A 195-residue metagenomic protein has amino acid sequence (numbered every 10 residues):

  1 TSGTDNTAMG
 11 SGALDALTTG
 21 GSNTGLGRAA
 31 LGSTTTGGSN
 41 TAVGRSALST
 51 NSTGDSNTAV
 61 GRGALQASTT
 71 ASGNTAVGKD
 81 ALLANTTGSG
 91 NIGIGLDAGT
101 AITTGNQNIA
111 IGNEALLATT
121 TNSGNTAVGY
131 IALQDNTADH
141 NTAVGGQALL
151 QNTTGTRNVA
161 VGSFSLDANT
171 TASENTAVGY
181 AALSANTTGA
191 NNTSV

Functional and structural regions predicted by a protein language model:
T1-V195: Glycine- and small/polar-enriched repetitive beta-structure motifs of secreted/surface proteins
